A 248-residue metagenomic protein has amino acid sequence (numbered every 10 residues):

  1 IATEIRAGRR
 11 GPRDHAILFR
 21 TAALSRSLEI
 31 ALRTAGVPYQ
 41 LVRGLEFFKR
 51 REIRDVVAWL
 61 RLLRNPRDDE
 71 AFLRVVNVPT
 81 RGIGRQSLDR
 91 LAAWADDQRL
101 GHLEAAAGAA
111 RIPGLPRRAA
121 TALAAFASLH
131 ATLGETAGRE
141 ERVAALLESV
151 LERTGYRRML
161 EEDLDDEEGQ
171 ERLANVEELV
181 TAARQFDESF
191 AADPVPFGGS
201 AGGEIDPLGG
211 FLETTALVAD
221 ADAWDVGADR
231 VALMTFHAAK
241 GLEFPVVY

Functional and structural regions predicted by a protein language model:
I1-A7: Conserved interdomain hinge at the start of the Helicase C-terminal
G8-D14: Short, surface-exposed connector motifs at secondary-structure boundaries
G11, A22-V37, L41, R50 (+1 more regions): Conserved helicase C-terminal RecA-like lobe
I17: Class I SAM-dependent methyltransferase SAM-binding "motif I" and its flanking Rossmann-like core
